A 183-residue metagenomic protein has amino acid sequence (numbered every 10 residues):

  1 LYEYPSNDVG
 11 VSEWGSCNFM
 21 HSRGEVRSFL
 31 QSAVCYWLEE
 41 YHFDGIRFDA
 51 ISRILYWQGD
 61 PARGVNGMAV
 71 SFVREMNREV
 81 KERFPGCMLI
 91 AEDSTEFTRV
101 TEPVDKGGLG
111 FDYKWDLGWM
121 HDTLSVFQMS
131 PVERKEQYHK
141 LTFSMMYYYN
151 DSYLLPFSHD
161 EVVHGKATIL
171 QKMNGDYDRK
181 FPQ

Functional and structural regions predicted by a protein language model:
L1-F43, R47-V65: Substrate-binding/active-site clefts of carbohydrate-active enzymes
H42-D44, G59-Q183: Conserved alpha/beta catalytic core and glycan-binding cleft of carbohydrate-active enzymes
